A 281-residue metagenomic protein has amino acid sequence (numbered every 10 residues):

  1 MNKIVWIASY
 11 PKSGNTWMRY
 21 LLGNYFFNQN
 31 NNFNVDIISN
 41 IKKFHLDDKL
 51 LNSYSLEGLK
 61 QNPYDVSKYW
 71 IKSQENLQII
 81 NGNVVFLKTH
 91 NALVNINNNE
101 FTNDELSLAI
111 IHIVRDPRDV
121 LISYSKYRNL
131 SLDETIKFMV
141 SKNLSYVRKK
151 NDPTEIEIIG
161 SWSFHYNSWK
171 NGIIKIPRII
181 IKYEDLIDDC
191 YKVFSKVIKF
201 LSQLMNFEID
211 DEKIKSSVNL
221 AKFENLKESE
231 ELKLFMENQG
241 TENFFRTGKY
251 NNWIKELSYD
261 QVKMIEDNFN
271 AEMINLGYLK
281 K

Functional and structural regions predicted by a protein language model:
M1-I181, F244-K281: PAPS-dependent sulfotransferase catalytic domain
G14-N28, I180-F207, S217, N225: PAPS/PAP-binding and catalytic site of the sulfotransferase fold
F33, N206-E212: Acidic/polar loop patches that form or flank catalytic/metal-binding clefts of enzymes that bind anionic ligands
K43-Y54, E212-E224: Cytochrome P450 I-helix active-site segment
R118-L121, Y191-I198, D211-K215, V262 (+1 more regions): An amphipathic alpha-helix signature
T135-M139, E208, K215, L232-F235: Residue-level signal for alpha-helical context at structural boundaries
I198-S202, I209, E266, N270 (+1 more regions): A short, amphipathic alpha-helical segment
I214-D267: PAPS-dependent sulfotransferase catalytic core
